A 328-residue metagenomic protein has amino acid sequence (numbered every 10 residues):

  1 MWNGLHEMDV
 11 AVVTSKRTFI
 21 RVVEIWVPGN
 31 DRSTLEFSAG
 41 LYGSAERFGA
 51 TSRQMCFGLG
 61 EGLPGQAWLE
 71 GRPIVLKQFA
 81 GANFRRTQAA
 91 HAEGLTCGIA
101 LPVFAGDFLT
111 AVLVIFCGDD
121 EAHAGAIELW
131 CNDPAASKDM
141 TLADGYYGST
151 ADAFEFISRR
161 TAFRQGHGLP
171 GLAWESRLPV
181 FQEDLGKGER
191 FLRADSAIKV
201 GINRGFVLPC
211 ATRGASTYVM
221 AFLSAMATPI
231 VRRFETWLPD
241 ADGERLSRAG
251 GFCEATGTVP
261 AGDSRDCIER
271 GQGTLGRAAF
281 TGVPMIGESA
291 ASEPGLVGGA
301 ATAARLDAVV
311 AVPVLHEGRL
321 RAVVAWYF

Functional and structural regions predicted by a protein language model:
M1-V22, D119-I127, A225-F234: PAS-family sensory modules
R17, M55-G58, G81, A89-L95 (+5 more regions): Short loop/turn motifs at secondary-structure junctions and domain boundaries
V22, P64, T87, A100 (+7 more regions): Short hydrophobic/aromatic beta-strand element in the GNAT-like acyltransferase core that lines or flanks the acyl-donor
V23-R32, S38, E128-A136, A143 (+1 more regions): Short hydrophobic alpha-helical segments used for membrane anchoring or interfacial signaling
R32-A82, S137-G188, E244-G250, T256-S292: Regulatory sensory and allosteric helical modules in signal-transduction proteins and certain transcription factors
T96-F104, R204-A211, A308-L315: A short, aliphatic-rich beta-strand micro-motif
F104-L109, E121, C210-S216, G243 (+1 more regions): Flexible loop/coil segments at beta-strand boundaries within sensory signal-transduction domains
V112-D120, V219-A227, V323-F328: Short beta-strand-to-loop transition segments that serve as allosteric relay/switch motifs in sensory/regulatory domains
